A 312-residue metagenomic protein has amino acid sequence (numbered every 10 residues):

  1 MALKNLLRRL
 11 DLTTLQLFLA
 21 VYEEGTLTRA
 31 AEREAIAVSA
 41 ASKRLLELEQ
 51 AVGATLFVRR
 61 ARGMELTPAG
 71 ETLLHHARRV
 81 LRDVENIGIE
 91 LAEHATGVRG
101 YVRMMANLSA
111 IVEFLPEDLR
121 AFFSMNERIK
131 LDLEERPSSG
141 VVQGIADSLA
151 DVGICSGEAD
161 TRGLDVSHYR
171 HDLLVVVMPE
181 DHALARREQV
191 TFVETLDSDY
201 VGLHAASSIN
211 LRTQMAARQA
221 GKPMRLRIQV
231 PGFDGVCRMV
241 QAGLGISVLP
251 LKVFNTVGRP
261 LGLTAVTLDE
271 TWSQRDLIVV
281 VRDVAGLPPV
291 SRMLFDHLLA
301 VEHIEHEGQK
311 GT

Functional and structural regions predicted by a protein language model:
L12, R62, A92-I111, M125-I129 (+2 more regions): Interdomain hinge and pocket-entrance segments immediately C-terminal to HTH DNA-binding domains
L19-A37: Short helix-boundary/capping micro-motifs
E49-E71: A short LG(V/I)-centered, amphipathic sequence patch enriched for acidic residue(s) preceding the LG motif
R99-R162, V230: Central regulatory/effector-binding core of bacterial HTH transcription factors
F114, T264-E307: A late-sequence structural motif
P137-A150, C155-S156, H204-T264: Hydrophobic hinge/microswitch elements
R162-H168, D172, R187, D234-D283: Beta-alpha-beta core module
L184-A185, D199-A220, L287-D296, E302-G308: Secondary-structure junction motif
